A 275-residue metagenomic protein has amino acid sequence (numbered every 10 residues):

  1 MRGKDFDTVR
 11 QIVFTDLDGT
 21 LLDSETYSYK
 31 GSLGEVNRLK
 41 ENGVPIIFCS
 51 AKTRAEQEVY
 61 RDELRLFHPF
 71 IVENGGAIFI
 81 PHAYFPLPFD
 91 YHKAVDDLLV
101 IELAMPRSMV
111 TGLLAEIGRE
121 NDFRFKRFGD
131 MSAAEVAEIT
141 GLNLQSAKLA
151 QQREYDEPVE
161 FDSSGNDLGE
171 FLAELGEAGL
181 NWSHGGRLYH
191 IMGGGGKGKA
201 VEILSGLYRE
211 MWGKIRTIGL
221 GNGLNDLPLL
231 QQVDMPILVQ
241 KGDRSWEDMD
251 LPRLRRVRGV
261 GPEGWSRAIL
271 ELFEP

Functional and structural regions predicted by a protein language model:
R2-I47, W265: N-terminal glycine-/serine-/threonine-rich phosphate-binding loop
R2-V9, Y29, L188-P275: Mg2+-dependent phosphoryl-transfer enzymes with acidic/Ser/Thr/Gly-rich catalytic loops
Q11-V13, H68, T217: The start of beta-strands in P-loop NTPase/AAA+ ATPase cores
Y29-F128: Active-site phosphate-binding/coordination module
G31, E56-V59, E135, A200 (+1 more regions): Phosphate- and divalent-cation-binding pockets in alpha/beta enzyme and binding domains that engage nucleotide-derived
L64-L66, E73-N74, A178, Q232-D234 (+1 more regions): Short, structured coil segments at secondary-structure junctions
F67-E73, Q145-A147, P236-K241: Short hydrophobic/aromatic-enriched beta-strand-loop microsegments
I117-I218: Conserved acidic, metal-coordinating active-site core of Asp-based, Mg2+-dependent phosphoryl-transfer enzymes
